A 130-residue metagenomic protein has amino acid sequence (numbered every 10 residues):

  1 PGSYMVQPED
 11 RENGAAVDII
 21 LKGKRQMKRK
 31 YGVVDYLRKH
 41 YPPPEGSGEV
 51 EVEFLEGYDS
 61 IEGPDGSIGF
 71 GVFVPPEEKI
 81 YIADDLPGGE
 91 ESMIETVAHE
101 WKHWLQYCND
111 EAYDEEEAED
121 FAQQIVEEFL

Functional and structural regions predicted by a protein language model:
P1-K22: N-terminal amphipathic/basic-hydrophobic helices that include classical n-h-c signal peptides and signal-anchor
D18-Y81, L130: Auxiliary, metal-adjacent structural segments of Zn-dependent hydrolase domains
R29, I94, D114, A118: Hydrophobic (often cysteine-bearing) scaffold residues that line and stabilize catalytic clefts of nucleotide/cofactor
I80-T96: Short pre-active-site segment immediately N-terminal to the catalytic Zn-binding motif
E95-Y107: Active-site recognition of the HExxH zinc-binding catalytic motif
E111-L130: Post-HExxH zinc-binding segment in Zn-dependent metallohydrolases
